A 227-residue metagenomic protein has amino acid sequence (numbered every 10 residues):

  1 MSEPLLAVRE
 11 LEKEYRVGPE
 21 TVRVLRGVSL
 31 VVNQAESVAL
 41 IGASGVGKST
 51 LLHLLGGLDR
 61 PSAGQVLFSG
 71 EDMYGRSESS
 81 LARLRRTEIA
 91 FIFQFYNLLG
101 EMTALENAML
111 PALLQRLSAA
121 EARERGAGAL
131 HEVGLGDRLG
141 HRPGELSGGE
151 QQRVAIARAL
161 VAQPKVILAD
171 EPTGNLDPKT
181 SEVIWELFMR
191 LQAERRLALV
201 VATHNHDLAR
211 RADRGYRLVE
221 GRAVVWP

Functional and structural regions predicted by a protein language model:
P4-E220: ABC family nucleotide-binding domain
E220-W226: Conserved switch/coupling elements of ABC/ABC-like ATPase nucleotide-binding domains
